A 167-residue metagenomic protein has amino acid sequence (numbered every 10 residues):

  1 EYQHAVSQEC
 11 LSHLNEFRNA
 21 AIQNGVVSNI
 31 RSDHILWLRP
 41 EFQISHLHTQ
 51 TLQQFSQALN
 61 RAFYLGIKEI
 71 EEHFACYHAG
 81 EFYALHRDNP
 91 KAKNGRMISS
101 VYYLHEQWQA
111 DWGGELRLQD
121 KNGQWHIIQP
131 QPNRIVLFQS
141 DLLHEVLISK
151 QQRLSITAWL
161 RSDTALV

Functional and structural regions predicted by a protein language model:
E1-R61: Non-heme Fe(II)/2-oxoglutarate
N29, R61-G66, N89-N94: Short, conserved, surface-exposed binding loops centered on an aromatic residue
F42-S45, F74-K93: Conserved short histidine dyad/triad with adjacent acidic residue
T49-S56, I67, M97, R153: A structural signal for well-ordered alpha-helical scaffolds and beta->alpha junctions
L65-H73, W112: A short coil-to-beta-strand element that immediately follows conserved catalytic motifs
H73, S99-Y103: Short, hydrophobic/aromatic-rich beta-strand segments within well-structured domains
P90-K91, R96, H105-V167: Catalytic core of Fe(II)/2-oxoglutarate
